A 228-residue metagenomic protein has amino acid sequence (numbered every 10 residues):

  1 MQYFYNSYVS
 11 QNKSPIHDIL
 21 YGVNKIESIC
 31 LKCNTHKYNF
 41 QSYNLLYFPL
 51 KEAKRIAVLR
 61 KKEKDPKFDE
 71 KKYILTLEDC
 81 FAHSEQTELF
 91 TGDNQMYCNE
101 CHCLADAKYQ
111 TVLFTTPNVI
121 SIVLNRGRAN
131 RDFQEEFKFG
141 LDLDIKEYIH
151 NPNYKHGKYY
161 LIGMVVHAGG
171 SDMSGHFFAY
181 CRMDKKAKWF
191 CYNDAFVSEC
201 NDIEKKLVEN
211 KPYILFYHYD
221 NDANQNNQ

Functional and structural regions predicted by a protein language model:
Q2-Q11, P15, N34-Q228: Exposed substrate/partner-binding surface patches
